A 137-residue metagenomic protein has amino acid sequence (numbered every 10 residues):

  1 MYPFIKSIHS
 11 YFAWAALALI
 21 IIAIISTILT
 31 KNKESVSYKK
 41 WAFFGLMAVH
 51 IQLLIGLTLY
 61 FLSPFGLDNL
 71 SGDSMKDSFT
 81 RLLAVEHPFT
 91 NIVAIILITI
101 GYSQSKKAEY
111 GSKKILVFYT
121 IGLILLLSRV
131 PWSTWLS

Functional and structural regions predicted by a protein language model:
M1-S137: Membrane-embedded alpha-helical bundles that constitute the cytochrome b-like, heme-associated redox core of multi-pass
